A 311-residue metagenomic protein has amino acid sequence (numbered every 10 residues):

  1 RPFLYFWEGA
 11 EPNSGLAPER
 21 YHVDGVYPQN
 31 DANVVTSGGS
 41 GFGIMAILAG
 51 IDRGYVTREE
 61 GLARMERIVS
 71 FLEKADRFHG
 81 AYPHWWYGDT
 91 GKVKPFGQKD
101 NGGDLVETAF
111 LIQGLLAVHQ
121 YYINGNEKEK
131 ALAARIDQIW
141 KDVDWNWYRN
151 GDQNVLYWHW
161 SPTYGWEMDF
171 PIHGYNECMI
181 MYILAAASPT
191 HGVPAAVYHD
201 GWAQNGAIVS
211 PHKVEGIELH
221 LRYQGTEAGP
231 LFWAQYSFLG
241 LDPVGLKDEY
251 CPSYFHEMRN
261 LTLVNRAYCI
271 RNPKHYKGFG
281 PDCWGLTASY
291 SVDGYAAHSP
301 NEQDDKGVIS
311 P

Functional and structural regions predicted by a protein language model:
R1-P311: Ser/Thr/Asn(+Pro)-rich, low-complexity disordered segments
